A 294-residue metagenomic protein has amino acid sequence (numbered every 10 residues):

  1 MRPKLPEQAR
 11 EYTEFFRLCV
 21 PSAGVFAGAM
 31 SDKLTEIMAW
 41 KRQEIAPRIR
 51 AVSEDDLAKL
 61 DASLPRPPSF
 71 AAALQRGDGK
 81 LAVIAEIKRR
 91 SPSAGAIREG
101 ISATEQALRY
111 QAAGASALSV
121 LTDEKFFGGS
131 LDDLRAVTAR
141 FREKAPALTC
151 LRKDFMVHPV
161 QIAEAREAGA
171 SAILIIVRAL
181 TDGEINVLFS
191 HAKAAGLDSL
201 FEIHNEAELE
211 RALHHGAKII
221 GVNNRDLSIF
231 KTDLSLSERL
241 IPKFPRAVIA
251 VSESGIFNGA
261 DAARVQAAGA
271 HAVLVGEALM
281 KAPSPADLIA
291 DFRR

Functional and structural regions predicted by a protein language model:
M1-A27: Short, low-complexity, charge-dense intrinsically disordered segments
A29-G100: An N-cap/entry alpha-helix motif that binds or orients negatively charged groups
V83-A85, L118-V120, C150-K153, I173-I175 (+4 more regions): Hydrophobic faces of well-ordered beta-strands that scaffold small-molecule active sites in alpha/beta enzyme cores
I87-S102, L148-V157, L200-E202, S252: Active-site mouth loops of central-metabolism enzymes
E99-L118, K144, I162-A172, L188-D198 (+1 more regions): Alpha/beta enzyme core
G128-L151, N186-F201, L234-A250, F292-R294: Alpha-helix-loop-beta-strand connector modules within alpha/beta enzyme cores
V157-A168, E206-H215, I256-V275: Catalytic cores of alpha/beta
E164-G183, V222-I229, A270-L288: Glycine-rich phosphate-binding active-site loops on the catalytic face of alpha/beta enzymes
